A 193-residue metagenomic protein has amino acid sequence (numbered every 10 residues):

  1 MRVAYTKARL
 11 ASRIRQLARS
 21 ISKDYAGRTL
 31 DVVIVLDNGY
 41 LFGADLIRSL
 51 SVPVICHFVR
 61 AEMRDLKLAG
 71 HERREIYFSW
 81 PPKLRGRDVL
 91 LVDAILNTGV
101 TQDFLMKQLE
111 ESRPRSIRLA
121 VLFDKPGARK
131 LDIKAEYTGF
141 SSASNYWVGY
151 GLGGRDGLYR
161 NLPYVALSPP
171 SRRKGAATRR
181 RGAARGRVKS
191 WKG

Functional and structural regions predicted by a protein language model:
M1-G193: PRPP-associated nucleotide enzymes
